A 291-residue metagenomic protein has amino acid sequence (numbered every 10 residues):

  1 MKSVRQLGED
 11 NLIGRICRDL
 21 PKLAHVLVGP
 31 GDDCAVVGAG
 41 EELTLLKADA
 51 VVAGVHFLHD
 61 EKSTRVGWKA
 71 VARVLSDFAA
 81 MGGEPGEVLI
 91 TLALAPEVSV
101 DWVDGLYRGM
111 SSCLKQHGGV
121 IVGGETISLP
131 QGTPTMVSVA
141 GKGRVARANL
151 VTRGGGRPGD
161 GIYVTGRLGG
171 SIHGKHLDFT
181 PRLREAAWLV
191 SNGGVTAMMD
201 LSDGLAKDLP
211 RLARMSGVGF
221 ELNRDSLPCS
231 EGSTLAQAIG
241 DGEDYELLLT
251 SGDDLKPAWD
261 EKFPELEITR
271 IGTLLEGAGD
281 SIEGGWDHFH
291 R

Functional and structural regions predicted by a protein language model:
M1-H56, D60-K62, M81, I90 (+3 more regions): Extreme N-terminal cap/leader segments of soluble proteins
G8, T180, W259-R291: Acidic, Ser/Thr/Pro-rich beta/coil linker or hinge segments at domain junctions
V26-V28, H59-R73, E97-R108: Glycine-rich anion/phosphate-binding loops
V28-G29, L45-K47, V120-G124, V164-T165 (+2 more regions): General beta-strand structural signal in soluble alpha/beta enzymes
G40-T44, V51, P85-I172, T273: Glycine-rich anion-binding loops of enzyme active sites
S63-E87, R108-Q116, R184, W188 (+1 more regions): Small-aliphatic-rich amphipathic alpha-helix that forms the alpha element of a beta-alpha
E97, L177-E243, L275, E283-G284: Active-site-proximal betaalpha loop/short-helix elements that scaffold phosphoryl/nucleotidyl transfer chemistry
V100-D101, L150, D253-E261: Short, conserved charged micro-motifs
